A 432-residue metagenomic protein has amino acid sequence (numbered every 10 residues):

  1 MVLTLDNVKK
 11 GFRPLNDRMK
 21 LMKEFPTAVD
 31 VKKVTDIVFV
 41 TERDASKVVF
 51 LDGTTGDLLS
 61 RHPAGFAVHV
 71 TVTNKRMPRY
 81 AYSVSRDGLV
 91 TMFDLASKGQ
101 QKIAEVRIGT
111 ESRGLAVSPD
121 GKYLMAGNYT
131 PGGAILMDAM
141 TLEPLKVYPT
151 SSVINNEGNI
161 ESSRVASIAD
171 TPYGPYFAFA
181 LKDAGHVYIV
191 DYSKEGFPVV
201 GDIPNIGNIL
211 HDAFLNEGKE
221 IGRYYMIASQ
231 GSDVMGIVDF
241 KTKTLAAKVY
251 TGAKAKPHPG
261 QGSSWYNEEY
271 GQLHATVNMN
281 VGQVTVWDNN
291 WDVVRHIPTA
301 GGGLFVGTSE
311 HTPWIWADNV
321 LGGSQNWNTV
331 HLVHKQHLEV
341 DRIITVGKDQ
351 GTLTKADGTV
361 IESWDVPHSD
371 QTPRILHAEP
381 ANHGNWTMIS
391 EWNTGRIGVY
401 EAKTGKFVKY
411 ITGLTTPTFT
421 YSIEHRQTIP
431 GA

Functional and structural regions predicted by a protein language model:
M1-A432: Predominantly soluble domains enriched in secretory-pathway, periplasmic, or organellar proteins
